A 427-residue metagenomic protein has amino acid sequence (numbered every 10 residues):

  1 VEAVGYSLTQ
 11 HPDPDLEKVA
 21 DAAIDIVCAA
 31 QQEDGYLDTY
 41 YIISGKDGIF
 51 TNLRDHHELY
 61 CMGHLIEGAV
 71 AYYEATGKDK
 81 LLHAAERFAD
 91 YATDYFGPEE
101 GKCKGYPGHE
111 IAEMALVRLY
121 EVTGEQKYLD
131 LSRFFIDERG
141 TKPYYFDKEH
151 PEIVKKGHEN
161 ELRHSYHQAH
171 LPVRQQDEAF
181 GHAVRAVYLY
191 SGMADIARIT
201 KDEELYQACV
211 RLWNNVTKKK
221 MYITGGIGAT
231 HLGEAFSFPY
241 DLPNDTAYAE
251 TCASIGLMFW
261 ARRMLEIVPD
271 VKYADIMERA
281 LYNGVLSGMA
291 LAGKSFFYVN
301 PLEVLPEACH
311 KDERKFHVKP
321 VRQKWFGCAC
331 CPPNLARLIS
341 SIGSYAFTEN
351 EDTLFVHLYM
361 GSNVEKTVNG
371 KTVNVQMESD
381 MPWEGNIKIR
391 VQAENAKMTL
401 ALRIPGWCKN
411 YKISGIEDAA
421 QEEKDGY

Functional and structural regions predicted by a protein language model:
V1-Y427: Glycan-recognition and catalytic cores of secretory/periplasmic carbohydrate-active enzymes
